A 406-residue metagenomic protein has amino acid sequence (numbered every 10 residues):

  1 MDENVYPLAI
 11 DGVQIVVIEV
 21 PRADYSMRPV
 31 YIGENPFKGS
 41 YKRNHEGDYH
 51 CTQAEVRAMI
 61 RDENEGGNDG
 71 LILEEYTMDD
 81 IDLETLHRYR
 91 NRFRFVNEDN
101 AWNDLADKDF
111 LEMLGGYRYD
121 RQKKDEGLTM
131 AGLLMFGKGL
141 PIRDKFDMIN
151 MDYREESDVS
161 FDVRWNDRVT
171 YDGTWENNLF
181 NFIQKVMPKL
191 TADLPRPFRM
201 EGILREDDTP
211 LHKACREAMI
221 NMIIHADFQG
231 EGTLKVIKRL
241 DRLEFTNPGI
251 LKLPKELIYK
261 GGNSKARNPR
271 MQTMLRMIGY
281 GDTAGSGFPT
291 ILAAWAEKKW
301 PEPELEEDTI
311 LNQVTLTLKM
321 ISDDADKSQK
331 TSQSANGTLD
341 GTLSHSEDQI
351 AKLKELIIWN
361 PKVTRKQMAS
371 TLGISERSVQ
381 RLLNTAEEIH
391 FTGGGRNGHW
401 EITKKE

Functional and structural regions predicted by a protein language model:
M1-P36: Divalent-cation
A23, G39-G230, K238, L243 (+3 more regions): Active-site helix-to-loop segments that bind/position phosphate- or nucleotide-bearing substrates and donors across
R143-D144, P254-G341: Flexible, glycine-/charge-rich segments associated with ATP-binding catalytic modules
A369: The alpha-helix within a helix-turn-helix
R377: Key DNA-contact positions within bacterial/archaeal DNA-binding proteins
L383: DNA major-groove recognition helix of helix-turn-helix
R396-T403: Minor-groove-contacting beta-hairpin "wing" of winged helix-turn-helix DNA-binding domains
